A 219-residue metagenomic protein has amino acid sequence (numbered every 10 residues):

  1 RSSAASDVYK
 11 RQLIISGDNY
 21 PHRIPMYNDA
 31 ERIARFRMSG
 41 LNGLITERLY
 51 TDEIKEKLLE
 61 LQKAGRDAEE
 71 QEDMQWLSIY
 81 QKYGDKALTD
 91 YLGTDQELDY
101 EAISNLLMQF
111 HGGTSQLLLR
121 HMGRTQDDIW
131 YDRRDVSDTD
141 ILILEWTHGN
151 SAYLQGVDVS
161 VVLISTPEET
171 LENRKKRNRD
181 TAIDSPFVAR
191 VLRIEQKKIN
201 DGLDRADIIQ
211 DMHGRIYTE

Functional and structural regions predicted by a protein language model:
R1-A5, Y9: Single conserved hydrophobic/aromatic residue that forms the stacking wall/gate of nucleotide- or nucleobase-binding
V8, H22-P25, T218: Short active-site-adjacent helix-start/loop capping segments
Q12-I14, D158-V162, I209: Conserved beta-strand scaffold positions in the cores of enzyme catalytic domains, especially in NTP/NDP-utilizing
Q12-S16, F187-R190: A generic structural motif
L13, Y20-R124: Conserved nucleotide-sensing/catalytic segment adjacent to the nucleotide-binding pocket in NTP-handling enzymes
E72, W76, D128-R177: ATP-dependent NMP and nucleoside kinases share a basic, alpha-helical "lid"
L119-T125, D138-L142, P186-A189: Short, flexible loop segments at the rims of nucleotide/cofactor-binding pockets, characterized by
D128-Y131, N150-L154, K176-E219: Small-molecule kinase domains that catalyze NTP-dependent phosphoryl transfer to phosphate-bearing small molecules
